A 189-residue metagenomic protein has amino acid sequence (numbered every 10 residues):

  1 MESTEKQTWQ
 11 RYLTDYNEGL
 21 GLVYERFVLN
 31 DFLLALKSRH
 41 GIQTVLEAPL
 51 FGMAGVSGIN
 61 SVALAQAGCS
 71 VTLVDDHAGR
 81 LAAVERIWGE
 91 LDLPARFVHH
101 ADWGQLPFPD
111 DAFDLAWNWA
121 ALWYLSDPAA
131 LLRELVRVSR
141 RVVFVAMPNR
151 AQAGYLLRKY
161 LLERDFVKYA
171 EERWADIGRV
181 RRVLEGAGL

Functional and structural regions predicted by a protein language model:
M1-E18: N-terminal, positively charged/glycine-rich alpha-helical extensions of SAM-dependent methyltransferases
G21-A48, I59-A63: Conserved alpha-helix/loop element of class I SAM-dependent methyltransferases that forms part of the SAM/SAH-binding
T44-Q105: Class I SAM-dependent methyltransferase SAM/SAH-binding core
G104-L115: A short acidic, Gly/Pro-enriched loop at the edge of an enzyme's catalytic core that lines a small-molecule cofactor
D114-D127: A short SAM/SAH-binding and catalytic strip from SAM-dependent methyltransferases
A129-F144: A short glycine-rich, Lys/Arg-flanked "PGG" loop and its adjoining helix->strand segment in the class I
R141-W174: Conserved class I S-adenosyl-L-methionine
Y169-L189: Short alpha-helix
